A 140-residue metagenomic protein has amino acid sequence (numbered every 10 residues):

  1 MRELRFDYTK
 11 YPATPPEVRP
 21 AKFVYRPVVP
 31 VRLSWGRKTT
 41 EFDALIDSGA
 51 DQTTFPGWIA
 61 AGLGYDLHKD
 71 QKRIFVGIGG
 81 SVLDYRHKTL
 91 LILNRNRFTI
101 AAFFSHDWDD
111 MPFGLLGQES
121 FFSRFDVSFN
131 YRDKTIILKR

Functional and structural regions predicted by a protein language model:
M1-R140: Pepsin/retropepsin-fold aspartyl endopeptidases
